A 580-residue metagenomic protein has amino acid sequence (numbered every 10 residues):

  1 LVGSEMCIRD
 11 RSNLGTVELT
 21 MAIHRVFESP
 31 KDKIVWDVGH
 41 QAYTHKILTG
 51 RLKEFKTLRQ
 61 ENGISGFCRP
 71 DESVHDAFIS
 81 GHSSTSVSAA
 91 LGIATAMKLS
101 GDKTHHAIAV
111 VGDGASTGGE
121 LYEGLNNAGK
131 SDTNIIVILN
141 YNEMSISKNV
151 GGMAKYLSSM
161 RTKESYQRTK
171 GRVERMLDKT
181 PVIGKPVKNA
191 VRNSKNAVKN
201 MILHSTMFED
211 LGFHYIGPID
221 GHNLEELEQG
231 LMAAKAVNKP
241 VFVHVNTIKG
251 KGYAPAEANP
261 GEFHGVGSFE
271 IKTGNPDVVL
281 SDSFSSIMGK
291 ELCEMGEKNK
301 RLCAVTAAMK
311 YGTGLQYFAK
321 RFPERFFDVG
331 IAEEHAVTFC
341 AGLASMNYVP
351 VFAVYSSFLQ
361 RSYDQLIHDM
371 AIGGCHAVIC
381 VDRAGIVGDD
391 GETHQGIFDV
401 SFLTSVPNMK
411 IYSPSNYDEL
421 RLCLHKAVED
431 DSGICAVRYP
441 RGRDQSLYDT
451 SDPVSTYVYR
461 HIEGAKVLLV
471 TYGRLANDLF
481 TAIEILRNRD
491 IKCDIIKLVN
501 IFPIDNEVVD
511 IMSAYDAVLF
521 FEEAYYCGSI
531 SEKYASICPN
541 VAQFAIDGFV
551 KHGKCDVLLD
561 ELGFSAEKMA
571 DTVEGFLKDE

Functional and structural regions predicted by a protein language model:
L1-I8: Short, small-residue-biased leader/transition segments that mark boundaries at the very start of proteins
R9-S131, R301-L302, T306-A307, L315-Q316: Cofactor-binding active-site loop characterized by glycine-rich and histidine/acidic residues
K33, T247-L359, Q365-C375, T471-G473 (+1 more regions): Non-catalytic terminal/interface segments that mediate subunit docking, oligomerization, and allosteric communication
E143-M288: Long, well-ordered, tryptophan-enriched scaffold segments
V187-P255, H376-V381, V400-T450, A517 (+1 more regions): Structural signature of the thiamine diphosphate
Q229-M232, H264-G265, S283-K298, G314-K320 (+4 more regions): Glycine-/acidic-rich phosphate or pyrophosphate-binding loops and their flanking alpha/beta elements
S268-I271, P276-L280, G388-D390, M409-K410 (+2 more regions): Peripheral docking tails and interdomain loops at the edges of cofactor- or intermediate-handling domains
D328, F480-E484, I491-I511: Generic long, charged, amphipathic alpha-helical segments
